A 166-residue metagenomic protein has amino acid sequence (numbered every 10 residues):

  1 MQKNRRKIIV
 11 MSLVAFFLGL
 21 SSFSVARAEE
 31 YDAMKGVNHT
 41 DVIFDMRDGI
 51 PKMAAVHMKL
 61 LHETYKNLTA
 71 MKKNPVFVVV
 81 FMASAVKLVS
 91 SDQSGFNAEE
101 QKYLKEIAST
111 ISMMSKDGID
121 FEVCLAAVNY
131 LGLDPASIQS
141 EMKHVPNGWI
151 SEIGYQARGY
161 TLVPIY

Functional and structural regions predicted by a protein language model:
Q2-L13: Bacterial N-terminal signal peptides that target proteins for export
M11-S21: Bacterial N-terminal signal peptides
F23-A28: Sec/Tat signal peptide C-region and signal peptidase I cleavage site
K35-G49, V89-F96: Acidic/histidine-rich, surface-exposed loop or edge segments in extracytoplasmic proteins
V56-A70: Histidine-anchored nucleotide/phosphate-binding helix
L68-V79, V123-A126: Surface-exposed patches in mature extracellular/periplasmic domains of secreted proteins
P75-S90: Acidic helix-start/capping segments at beta-turn-to-alpha-helix junctions
S90-Q93, N97-Y166: A cross-taxonomic marker for long C-terminal extensions/tails that follow the last structured domain
